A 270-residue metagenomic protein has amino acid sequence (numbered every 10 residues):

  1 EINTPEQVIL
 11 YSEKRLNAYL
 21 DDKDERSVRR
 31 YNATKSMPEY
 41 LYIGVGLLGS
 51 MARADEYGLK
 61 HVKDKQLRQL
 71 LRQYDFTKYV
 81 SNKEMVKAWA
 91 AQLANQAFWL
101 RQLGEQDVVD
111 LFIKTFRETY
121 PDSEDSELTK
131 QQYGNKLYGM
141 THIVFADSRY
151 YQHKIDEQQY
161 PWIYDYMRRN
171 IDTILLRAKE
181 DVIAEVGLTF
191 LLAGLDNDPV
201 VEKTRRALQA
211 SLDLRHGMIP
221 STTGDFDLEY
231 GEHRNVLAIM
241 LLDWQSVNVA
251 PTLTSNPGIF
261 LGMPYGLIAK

Functional and structural regions predicted by a protein language model:
E1-K14, G46-S81, I113, G194-K270: Terminal, non-catalytic domain-edge segments
E1-R30, E127, Y133-G134: Non-catalytic all-alpha helical scaffold/repeat segments
D21-M37, G217-Y230: Acidic, Ser/Thr- and Gly/Pro-rich intrinsically disordered linkers and low-complexity segments that flank or connect
V28-A184, F190-G194, E202-Q209: Eukaryote-skewed repeat-based solenoidal scaffolds used as protein-protein interaction platforms, primarily
